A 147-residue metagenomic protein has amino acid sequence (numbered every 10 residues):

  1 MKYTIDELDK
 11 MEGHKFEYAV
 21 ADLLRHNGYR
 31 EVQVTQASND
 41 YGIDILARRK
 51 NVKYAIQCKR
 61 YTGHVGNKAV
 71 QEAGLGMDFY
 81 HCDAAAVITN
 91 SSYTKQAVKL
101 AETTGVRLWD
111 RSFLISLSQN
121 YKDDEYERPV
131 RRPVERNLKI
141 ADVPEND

Functional and structural regions predicted by a protein language model:
M1-D147: Mixed-charge (Asp/Glu-Lys/Arg
